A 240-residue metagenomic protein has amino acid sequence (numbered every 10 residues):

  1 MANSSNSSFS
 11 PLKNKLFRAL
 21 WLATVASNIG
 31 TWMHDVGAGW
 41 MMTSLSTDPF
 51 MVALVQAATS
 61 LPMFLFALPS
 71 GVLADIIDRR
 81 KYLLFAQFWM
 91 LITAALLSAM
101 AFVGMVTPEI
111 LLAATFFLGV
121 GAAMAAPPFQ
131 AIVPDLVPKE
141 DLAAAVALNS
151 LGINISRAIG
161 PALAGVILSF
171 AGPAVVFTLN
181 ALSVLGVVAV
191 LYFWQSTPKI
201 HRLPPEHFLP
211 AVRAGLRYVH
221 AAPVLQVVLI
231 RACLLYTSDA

Functional and structural regions predicted by a protein language model:
A2-S238: Alpha-helical transmembrane-bundle signature of multi-pass membrane transport and export proteins
